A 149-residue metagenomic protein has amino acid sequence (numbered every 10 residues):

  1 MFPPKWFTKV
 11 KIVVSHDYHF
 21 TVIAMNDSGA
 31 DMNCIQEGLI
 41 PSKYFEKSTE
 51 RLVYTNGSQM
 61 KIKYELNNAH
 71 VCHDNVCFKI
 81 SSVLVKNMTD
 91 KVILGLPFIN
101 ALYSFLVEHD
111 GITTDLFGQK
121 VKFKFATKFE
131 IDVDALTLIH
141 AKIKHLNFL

Functional and structural regions predicted by a protein language model:
M1-I12, L138-I143: Basic, low-complexity RNA-binding segments of viral nucleocapsid/capsid proteins and retroelement-derived Gag-like
F2-T8, E46-S48, M60-N68, L106-G111: A short, compositionally biased
K5-Y54, S81-V83, N87-P97: Aspartyl protease active-site motif detector
H16-Y18, N75-C77, G118: Residue-level detection of beta-strand-connecting loop/turn positions
T21-N26, K63-E65, K79-V83, K120-F129: Short amphipathic beta-strand/extended segments with alternating polar/hydrophobic composition
H70-H73, K86, K91-L149: Intrinsically disordered, low-complexity regulatory segments at domain boundaries and processing junctions
